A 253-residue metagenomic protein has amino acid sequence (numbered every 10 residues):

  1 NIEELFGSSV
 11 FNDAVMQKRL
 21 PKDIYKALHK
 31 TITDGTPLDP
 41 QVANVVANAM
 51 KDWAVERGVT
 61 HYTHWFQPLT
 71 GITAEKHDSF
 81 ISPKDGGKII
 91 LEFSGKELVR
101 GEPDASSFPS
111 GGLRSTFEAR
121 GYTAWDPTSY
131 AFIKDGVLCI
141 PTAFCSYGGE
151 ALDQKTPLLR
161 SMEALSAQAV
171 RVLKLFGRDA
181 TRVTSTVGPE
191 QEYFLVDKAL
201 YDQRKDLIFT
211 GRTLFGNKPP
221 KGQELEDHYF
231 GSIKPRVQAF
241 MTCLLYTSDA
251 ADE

Functional and structural regions predicted by a protein language model:
N1, L20-D23, P141, G216: Short hydrophobic/aromatic-rich motifs at helix boundaries and adjacent loops
I2-N12, P220-Y229: Gly-rich Lys/Arg/Thr-decorated short loops/hinges at beta-loop-alpha junctions or inter-strand turns that position
L5-A119: Active-site core of metal-dependent hydrolases
A27, A49-M50, Q168, F240-L244: Short, hydrophobic/aromatic alpha-helical segments in well-folded domains
R120-T242: ATP/Mg2+-dependent ligation/transfer catalytic cores
Y246-D252: Conserved small/polar residues in nucleotide/adenosyl-binding loops
